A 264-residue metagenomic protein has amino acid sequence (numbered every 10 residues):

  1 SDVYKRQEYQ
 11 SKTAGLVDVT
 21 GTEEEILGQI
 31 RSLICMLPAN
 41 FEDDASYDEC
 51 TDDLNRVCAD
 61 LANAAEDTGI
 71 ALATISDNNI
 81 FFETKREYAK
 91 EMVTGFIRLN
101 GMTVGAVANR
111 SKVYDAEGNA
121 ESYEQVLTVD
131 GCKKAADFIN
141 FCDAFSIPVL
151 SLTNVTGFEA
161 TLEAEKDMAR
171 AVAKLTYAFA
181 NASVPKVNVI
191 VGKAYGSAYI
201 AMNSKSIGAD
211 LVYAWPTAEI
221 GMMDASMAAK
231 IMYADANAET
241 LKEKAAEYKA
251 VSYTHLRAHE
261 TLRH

Functional and structural regions predicted by a protein language model:
S1-R257, R263: Ligand-binding clefts of soluble mixed alpha/beta catalytic domains
